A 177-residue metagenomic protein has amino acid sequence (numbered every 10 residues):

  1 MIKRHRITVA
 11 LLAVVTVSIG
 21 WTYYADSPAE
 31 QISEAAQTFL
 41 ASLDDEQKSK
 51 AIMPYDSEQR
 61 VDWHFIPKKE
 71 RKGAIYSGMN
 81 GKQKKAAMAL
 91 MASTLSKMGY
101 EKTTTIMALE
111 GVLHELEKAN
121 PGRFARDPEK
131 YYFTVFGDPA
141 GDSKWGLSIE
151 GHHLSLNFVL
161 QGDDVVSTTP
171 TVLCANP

Functional and structural regions predicted by a protein language model:
M1-R6: Positively charged n-region of N-terminal signal peptides that target proteins for export
I7-E30: Bacterial Sec-dependent signal peptides at the C-terminal "C-region" and cleavage site
I7-T8, D44, R123-D127: A generic short-segment signal for beta-strand/edge and adjacent turn/coil regions
V15-S18, S33, S57, A125-D127: Generic detection of intrinsically disordered/low-complexity segments and helix-coil linkers/edges
Y23-K82: N-terminal mature-domain "stem" immediately C-terminal to a signal peptide or N-terminal signal-anchor/transmembrane
E58-P177: Acidic/His-rich structured neighborhood in mature extracellular/periplasmic domains
